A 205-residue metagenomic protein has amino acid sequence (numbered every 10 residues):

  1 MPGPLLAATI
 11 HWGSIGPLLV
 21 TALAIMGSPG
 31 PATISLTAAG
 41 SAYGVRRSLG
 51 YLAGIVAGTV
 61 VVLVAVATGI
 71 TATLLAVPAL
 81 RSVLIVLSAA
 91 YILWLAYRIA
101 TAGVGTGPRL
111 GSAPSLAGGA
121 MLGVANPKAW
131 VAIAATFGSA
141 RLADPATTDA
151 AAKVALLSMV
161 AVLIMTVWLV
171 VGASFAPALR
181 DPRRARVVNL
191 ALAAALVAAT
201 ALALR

Functional and structural regions predicted by a protein language model:
P2-T9, R81-S82, W94-V131, P177-A191: Alpha-helical multi-pass membrane helix bundles of inner-membrane/thylakoid proteins, especially permease cores
G3-L75, A79, A135-V154: Juxtamembrane transmembrane-helix termini in multi-pass membrane transport proteins
V20, A24, L49, A53-A57 (+7 more regions): Hydrophobic residues within alpha-helical transmembrane segments of multi-pass solute transporters/permease subunits
T21-M26, L63-V66, A96-I99, M165 (+1 more regions): Structural signal for membrane-spanning alpha-helices in multi-pass inner-membrane proteins, emphasizing helix cores
R46-A117, V171, A178: Membrane helix-loop-helix hairpins that form the core translocation module of multi-pass transporters
V162-P177: Transmembrane alpha-helical segments of integral membrane proteins
V187-R205: Final/C-terminal transmembrane alpha-helix of multipass membrane proteins
